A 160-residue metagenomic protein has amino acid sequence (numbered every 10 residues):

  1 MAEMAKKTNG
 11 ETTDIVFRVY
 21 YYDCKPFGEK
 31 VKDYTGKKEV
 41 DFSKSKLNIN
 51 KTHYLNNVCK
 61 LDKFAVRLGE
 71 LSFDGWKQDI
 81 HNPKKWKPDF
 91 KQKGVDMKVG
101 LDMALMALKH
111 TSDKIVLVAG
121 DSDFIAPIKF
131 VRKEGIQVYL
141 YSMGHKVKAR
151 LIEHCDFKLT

Functional and structural regions predicted by a protein language model:
M1-D79, P83-P88, Q137: Domain-level signal for Mg2+-assisted phosphodiester chemistry and nucleotide/NA-binding surfaces in nucleic-acid
A65-T160: Nuclease catalytic cores that cleave nucleic-acid phosphodiester bonds, predominantly acidic two-metal-ion
